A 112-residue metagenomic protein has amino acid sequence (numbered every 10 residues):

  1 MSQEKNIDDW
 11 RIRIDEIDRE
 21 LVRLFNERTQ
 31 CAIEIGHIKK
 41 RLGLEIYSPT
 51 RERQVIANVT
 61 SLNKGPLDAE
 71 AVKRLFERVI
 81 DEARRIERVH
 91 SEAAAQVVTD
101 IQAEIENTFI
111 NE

Functional and structural regions predicted by a protein language model:
M1-E112: Domain-level signature for soluble enzymes in the chorismate/prephenate branch of the shikimate pathway
